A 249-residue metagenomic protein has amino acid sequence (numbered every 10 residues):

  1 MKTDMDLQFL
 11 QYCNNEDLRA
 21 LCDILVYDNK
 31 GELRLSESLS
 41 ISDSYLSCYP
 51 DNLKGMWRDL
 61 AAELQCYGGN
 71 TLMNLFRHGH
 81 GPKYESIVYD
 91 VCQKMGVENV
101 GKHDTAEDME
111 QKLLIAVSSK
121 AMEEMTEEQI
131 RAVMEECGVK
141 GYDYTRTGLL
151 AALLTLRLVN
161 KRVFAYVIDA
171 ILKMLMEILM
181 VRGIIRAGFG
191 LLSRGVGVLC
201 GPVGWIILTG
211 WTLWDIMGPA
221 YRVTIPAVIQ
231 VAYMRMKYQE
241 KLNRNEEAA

Functional and structural regions predicted by a protein language model:
M1-E128: N-terminal leader/propeptide segments of preproteins
D4-L7, N15-L18, L150, T155 (+3 more regions): Generic N-terminal initiation segments characterized by hydrophobic and/or small/turn-forming residues
Q65, F76, T145, V198-G201: Generic detector of intrinsically disordered, low-complexity, polar/charged segments
G81-P82, Y144, G148, A220-V223: Short, surface-exposed loop and linker segments with low hydrophobicity and enrichment for Pro/Ser/Thr
S86, Y166, G204-W205: Short, well-structured alpha-helical interface segments that form or flank functional binding sites
V100-A187, L191: Membrane-proximal, non-transmembrane alpha-helical segments
I171-V196, C200-A249: Membrane-engaging insertion elements
